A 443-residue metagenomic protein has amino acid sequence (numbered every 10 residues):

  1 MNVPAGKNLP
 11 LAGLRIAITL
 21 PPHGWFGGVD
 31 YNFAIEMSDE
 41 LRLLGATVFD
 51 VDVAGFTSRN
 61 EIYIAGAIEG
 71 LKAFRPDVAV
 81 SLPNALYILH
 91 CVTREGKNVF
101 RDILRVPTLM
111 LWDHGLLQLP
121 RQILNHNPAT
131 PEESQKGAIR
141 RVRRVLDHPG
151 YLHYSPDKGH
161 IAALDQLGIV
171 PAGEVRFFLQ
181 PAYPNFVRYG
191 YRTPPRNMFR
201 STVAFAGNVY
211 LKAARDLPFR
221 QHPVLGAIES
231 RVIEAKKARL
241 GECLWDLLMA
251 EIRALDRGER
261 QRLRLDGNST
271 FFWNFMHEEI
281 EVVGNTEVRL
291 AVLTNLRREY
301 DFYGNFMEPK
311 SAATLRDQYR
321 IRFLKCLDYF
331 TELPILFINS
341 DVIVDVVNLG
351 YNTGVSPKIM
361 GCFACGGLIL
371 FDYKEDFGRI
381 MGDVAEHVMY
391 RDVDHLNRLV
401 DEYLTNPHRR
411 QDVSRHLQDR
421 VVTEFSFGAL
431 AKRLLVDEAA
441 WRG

Functional and structural regions predicted by a protein language model:
N2-G6, R15-V170, Y183-R192, K325 (+6 more regions): Extended catalytic core of nucleotide-activated donor transferases of GT-like folds
G6-A12, T19-F33, L44-T47, V53-F56 (+2 more regions): Nucleotide-sugar donor-binding catalytic core of glycosyltransferases
G150-L152, V342, L368, E386: Well-ordered beta-strand positions
P334, P357-A364: Short alpha-helical segment that forms part of, or immediately flanks, the ligand-binding pocket in carbohydrate-active
P357, R379-H387, R391: Acidic, glycine-centered active-site loop in nucleotide-sugar glycosyltransferases
A364-F371, M389: Short hydrophobic beta-strand element within catalytic cores of glycosyltransferases and related nucleotide-activated
H387-V393, Y403-P407: Conserved acidic donor-binding segment of nucleotide-sugar-dependent glycosyltransferases
L404-E438: A charged, aromatic-enriched C-terminal amphipathic alpha-helix characteristic of glycosyltransferases across folds
